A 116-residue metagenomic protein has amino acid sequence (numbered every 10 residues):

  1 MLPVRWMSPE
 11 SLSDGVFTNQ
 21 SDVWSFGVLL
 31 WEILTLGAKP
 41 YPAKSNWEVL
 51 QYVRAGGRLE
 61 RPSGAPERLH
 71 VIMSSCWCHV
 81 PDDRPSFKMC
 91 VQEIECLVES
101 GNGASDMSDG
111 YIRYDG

Functional and structural regions predicted by a protein language model:
M1-E10: Conserved activation segment of eukaryotic-like protein kinases, specifically the C-terminal portion of the activation
D14-N19: Activation segment
D22: Conserved catalytic-loop aspartate of Hanks-type protein kinases
T35-K39, V80: Structural helix C-cap motif within protein kinase domains
V53-G64: Short proline-rich PxxP-based motifs
G64-W77: Conserved C-terminal C-lobe helix
W77-M89: A conserved short helix/loop substructure at the end of the activation segment of eukaryotic-like protein kinase domains
